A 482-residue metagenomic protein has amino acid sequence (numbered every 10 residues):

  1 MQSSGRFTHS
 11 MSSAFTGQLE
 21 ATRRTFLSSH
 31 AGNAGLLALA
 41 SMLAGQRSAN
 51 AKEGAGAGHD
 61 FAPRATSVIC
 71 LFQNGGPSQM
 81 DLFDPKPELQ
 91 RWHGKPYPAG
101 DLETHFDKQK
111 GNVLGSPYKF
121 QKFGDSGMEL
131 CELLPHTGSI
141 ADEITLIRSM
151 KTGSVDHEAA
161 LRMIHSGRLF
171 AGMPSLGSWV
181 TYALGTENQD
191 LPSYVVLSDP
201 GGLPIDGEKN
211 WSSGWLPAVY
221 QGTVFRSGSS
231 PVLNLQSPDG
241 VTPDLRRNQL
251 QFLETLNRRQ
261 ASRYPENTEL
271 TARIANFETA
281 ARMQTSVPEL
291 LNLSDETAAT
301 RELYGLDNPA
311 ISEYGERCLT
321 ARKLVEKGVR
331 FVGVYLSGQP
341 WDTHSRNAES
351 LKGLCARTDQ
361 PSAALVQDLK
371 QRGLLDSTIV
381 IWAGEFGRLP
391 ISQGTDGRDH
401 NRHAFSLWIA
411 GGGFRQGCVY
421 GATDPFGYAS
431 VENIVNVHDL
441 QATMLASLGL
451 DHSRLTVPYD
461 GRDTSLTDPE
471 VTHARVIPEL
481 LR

Functional and structural regions predicted by a protein language model:
Q2-R482: Ligand-binding pockets and gating/stacking loops
